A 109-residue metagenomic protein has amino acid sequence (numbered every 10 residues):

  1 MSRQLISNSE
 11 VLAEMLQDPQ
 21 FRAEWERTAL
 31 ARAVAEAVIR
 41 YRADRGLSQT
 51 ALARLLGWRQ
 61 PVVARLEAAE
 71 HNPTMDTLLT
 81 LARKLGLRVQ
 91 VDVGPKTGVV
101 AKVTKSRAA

Functional and structural regions predicted by a protein language model:
M1-E36, G98-A109: N-terminal flexible/basic segments that precede or flank functional cores
A43, R54, R83: Alpha-helical residues within the helix-turn-helix
G46-A64: Short alpha-helical DNA-recognition segment
S48, T74-T77: Residues that mark the N-terminal boundary/hinge immediately upstream of a DNA-recognition element
E70-H71, A82: C-terminal flanking helix
D76-D92: DNA major-groove recognition helix of helix-turn-helix/homeodomain DNA-binding modules
